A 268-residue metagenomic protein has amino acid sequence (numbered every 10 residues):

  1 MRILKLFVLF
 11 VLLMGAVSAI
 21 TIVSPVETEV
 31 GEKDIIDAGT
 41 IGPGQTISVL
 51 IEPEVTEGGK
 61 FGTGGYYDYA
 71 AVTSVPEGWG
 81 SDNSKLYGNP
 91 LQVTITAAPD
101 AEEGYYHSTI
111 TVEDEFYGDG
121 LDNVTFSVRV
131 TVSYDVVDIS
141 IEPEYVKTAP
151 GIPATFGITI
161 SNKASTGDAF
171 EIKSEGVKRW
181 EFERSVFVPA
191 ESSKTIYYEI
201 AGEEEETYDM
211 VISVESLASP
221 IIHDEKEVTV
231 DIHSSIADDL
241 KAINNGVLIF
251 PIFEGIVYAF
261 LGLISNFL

Functional and structural regions predicted by a protein language model:
M1, K5, F267-L268: Composition-driven recognition of long, C-terminal low-complexity regions enriched in serine/threonine
I3-G15: Sec-dependent N-terminal signal peptides
S18-L268: Long beta-sheet-rich domains in secretory-pathway and surface-associated proteins
